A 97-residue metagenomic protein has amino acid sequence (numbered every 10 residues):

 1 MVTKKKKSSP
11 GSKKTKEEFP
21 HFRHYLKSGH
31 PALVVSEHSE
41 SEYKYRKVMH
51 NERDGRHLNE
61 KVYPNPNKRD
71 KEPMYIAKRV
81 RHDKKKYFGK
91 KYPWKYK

Functional and structural regions predicted by a protein language model:
V2-K14: Short Lys/Arg-rich cationic patches that frequently serve as NLS/NoLS or arginine-rich RNA/DNA-binding motifs
K13-K27: Short coil-to-beta transition motif at edge beta-strands of beta-rich domains
E17, H57-K97: C-terminal terminal-subdomain/extension
H21, K44-Y45, D54, A77-R79: Intrinsically disordered, low-complexity sequence elements enriched in Ser/Thr/Gly/Pro
S28-P66: Compact nucleic-acid interaction/catalytic patches
